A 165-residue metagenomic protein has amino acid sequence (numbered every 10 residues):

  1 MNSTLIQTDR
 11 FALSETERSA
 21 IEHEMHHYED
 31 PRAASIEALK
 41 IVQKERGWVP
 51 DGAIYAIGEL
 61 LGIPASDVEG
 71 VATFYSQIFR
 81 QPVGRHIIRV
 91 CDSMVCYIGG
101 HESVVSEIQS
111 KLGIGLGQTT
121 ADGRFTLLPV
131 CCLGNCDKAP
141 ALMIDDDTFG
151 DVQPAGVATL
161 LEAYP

Functional and structural regions predicted by a protein language model:
M1-P165: Signature of N-terminal electron-transfer/Fe-S-associated modules in redox systems
